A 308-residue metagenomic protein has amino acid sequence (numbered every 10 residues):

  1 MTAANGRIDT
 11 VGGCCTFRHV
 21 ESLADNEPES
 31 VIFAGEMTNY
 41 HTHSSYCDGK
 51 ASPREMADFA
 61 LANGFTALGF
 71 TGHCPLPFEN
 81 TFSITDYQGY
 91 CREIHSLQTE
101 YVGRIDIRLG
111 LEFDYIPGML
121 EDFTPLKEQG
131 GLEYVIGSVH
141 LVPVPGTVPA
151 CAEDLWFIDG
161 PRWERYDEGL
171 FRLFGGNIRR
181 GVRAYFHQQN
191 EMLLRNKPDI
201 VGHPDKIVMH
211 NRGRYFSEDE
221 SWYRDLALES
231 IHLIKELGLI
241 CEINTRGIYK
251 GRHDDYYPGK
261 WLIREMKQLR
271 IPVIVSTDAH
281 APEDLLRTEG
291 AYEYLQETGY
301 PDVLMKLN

Functional and structural regions predicted by a protein language model:
G6-P117, D122, K127-Q129, E133 (+8 more regions): An N-terminally biased module of ancient metal coordination in phosphate/nucleic-acid-related enzymes
P28-E29, F65-G69, G160-P161, G202-H203 (+2 more regions): Short hydrophobic/aromatic-rich motifs at helix boundaries and adjacent loops
A57, N190, I231, I263 (+1 more regions): Short glycine-/small-residue-rich flexible loop motifs, especially phosphate/cofactor-binding loops
F70, G137, H203, I243 (+1 more regions): Conserved beta-strand positions
Y87-E236: Extended substrate/RNA-proximal surfaces in nucleic-acid metabolism proteins
W222-L286, P301: Active-site-adjacent C-terminal substructures of enzyme catalytic domains
